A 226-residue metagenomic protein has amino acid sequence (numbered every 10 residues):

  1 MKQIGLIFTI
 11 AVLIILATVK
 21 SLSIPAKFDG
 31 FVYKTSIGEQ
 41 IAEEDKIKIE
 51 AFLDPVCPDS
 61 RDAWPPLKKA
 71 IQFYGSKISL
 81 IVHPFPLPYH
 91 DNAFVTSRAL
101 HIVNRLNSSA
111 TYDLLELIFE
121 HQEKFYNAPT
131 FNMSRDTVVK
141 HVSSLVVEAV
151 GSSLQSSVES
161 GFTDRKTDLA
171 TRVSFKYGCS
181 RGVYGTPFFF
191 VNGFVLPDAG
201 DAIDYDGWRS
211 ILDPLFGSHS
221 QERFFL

Functional and structural regions predicted by a protein language model:
K2-F8, L22, I49-L53, W64-A70 (+1 more regions): C-terminal cap of thioredoxin/glutaredoxin-like
I10-I14, N92, T96, T171: Generic alpha-helix initiation/capping and coil-helix boundary signal
V12-P25: N-terminal signal peptide
K27-I49, Q72: A short beta-strand-turn-helix
F31, L117, F194: Flexible, active-site-adjacent loop/turn segments at secondary-structure boundaries
V32-I37, Y89-D91, P187, G200: Solvent-exposed, flexible loop/coil residues
D45-P55, R61-V147, D213-P214, E222-F225: Structural alpha/beta surface segment adjacent to cysteine/selenocysteine redox centers across thiol/disulfide enzymes
